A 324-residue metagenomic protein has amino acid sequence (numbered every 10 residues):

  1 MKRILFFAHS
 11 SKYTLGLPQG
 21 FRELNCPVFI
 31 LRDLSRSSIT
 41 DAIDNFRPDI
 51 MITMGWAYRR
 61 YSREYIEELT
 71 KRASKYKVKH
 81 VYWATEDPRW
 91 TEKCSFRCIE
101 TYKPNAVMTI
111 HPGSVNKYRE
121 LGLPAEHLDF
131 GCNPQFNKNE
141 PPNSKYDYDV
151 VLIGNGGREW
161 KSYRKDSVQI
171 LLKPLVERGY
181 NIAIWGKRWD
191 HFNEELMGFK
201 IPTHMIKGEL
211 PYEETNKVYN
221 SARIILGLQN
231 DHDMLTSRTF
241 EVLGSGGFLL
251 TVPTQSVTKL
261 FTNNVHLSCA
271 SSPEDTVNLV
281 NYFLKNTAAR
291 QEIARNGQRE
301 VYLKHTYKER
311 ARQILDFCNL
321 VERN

Functional and structural regions predicted by a protein language model:
M1-F46, G55-E68, A106-F240, F248-T258 (+2 more regions): Nucleotide-sugar donor-binding catalytic core of glycosyltransferases
N45-F46, Y102, H305: Active-site charged/polar residues at nucleotide-handling catalytic sites that mediate phosphoryl, nucleotidyl
A73-E86, A106: Active-site proximal beta-strand in glycosyltransferases
T91-N105: Membrane-proximal helix-turn-helix segments that form the acceptor-binding/catalytic region of lipid-linked
L267-P273, Y282-T287: Conserved acidic donor-binding segment of nucleotide-sugar-dependent glycosyltransferases
T276: Catalytic phosphate/metal-binding cores of nucleic-acid and nucleotide-processing enzymes, i.e., regions that mediate
A289-L303, Q313: A short, well-ordered alpha-helix in the C-terminal region of glycosyltransferases
Y307-N324: C-terminal alpha-helical cap of glycosyltransferases
